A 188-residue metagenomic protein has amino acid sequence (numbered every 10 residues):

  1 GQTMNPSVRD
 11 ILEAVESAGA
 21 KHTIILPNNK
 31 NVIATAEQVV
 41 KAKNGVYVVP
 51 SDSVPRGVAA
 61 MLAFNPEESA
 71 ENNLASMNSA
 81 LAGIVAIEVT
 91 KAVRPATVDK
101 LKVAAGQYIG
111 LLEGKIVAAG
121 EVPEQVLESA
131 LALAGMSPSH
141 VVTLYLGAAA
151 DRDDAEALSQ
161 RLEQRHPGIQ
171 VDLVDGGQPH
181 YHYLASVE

Functional and structural regions predicted by a protein language model:
G1-E188: N-terminal loops that bind phosphate or other acidic moieties and the adjacent beta-alpha structural core
